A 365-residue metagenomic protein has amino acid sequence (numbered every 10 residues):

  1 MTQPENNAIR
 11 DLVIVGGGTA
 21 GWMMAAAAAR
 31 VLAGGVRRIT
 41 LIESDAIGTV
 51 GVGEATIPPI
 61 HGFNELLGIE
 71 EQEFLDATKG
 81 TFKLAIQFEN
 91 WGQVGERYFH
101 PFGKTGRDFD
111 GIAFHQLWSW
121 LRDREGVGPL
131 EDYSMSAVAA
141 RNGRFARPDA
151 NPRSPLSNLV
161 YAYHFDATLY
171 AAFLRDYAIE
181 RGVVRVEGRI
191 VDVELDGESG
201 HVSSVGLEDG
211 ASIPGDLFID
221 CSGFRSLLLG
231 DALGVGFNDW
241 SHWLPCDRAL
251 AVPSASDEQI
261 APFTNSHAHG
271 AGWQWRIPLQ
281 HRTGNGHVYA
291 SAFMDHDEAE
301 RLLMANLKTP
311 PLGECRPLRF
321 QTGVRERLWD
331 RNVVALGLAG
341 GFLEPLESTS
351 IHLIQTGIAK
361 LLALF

Functional and structural regions predicted by a protein language model:
N6-G18: Beta1/beta-strand and adjacent pyrophosphate-binding region of the FAD-binding site in flavoprotein oxidoreductases
G21: N-terminal Rossmann-fold NAD(P) dinucleotide-binding loop
M24-R37, F63, R181: A short, Lys/Arg-enriched amphipathic alpha-helix followed by its capping loop at the start of a domain
A29-V52: Glycine-rich FAD pyrophosphate-binding loop
G48-A140: Dinucleotide-binding Rossmann-like beta1-alpha1 core, especially the glycine-rich loop that anchors the ADP
Y98-D192: Conserved N-terminal helical subregion
P152-L303, I358: Predominantly flavin-linked oxidoreductase catalytic cores and closely associated redox partners
Q280, Y289-F365: FAD/FMN-dependent oxidoreductases across multiple families
